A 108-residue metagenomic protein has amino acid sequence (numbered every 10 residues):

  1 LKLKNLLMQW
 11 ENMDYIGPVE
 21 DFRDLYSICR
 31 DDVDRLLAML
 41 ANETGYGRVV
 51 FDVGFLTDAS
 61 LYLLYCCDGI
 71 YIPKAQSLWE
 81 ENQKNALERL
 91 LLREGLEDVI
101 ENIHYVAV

Functional and structural regions predicted by a protein language model:
L1-N42: P-loop/Walker-type NTP enzyme "switch/lid" segment
E43-T44, R48, V53-V108: Conserved catalytic-core segment of NTP-binding enzymes
